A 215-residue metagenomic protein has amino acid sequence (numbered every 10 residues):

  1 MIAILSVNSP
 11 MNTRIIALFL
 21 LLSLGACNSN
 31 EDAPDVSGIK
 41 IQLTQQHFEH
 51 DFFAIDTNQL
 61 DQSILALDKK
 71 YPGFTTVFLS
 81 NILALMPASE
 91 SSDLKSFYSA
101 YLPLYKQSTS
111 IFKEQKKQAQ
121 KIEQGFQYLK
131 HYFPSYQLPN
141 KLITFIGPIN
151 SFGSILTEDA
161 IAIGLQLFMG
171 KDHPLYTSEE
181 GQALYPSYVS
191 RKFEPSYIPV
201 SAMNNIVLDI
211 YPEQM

Functional and structural regions predicted by a protein language model:
M1-M11: N-terminal secretory signal peptides that target proteins for export/translocation
M11-N12, S89: Intrinsically disordered, low-complexity segments enriched in proline/serine/threonine
N12-L18: Sec-dependent signal peptide recognition, specifically the positively charged N-region followed immediately by
S23-A26: C-terminal motif of bacterial Sec signal peptides marking the signal peptidase cleavage site
N28-A100: N-terminal mature-domain "stem" immediately C-terminal to a signal peptide or N-terminal signal-anchor/transmembrane
L94-M215: Acidic/His-rich structured neighborhood in mature extracellular/periplasmic domains
